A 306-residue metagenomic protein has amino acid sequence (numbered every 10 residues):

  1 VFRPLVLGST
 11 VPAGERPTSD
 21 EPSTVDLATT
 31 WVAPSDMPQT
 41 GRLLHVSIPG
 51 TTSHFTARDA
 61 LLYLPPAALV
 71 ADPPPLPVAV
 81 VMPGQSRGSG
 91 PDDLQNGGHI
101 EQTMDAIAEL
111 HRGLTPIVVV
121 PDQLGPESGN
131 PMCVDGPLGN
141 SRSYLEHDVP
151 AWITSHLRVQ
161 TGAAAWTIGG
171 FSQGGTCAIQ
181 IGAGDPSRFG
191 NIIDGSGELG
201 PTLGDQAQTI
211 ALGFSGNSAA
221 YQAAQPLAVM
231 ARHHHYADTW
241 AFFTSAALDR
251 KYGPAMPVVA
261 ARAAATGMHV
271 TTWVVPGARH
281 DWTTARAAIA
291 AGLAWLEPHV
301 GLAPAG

Functional and structural regions predicted by a protein language model:
V1-G306: Non-catalytic cap/lid and distal C-terminal segments of serine-dependent acyl enzymes
